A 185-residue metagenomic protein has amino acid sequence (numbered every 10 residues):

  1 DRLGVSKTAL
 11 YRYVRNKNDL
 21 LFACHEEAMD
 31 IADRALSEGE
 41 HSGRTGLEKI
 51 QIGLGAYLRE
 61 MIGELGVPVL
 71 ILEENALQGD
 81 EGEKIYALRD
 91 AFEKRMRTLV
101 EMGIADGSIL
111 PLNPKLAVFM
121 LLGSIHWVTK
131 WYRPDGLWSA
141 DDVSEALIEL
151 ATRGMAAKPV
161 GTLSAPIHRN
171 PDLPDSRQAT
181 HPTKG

Functional and structural regions predicted by a protein language model:
D1-D19: Helix-turn-helix
V5, R34, E38-S42, E73 (+3 more regions): General structural signal for alpha-helix termini and helix-helix connectors
K17, C24, A28, A32 (+6 more regions): Hydrophobic/aromatic residues within well-ordered alpha-helical segments
A23, S37-G63, A117-L121, S144 (+1 more regions): Hydrophobic alpha-helical connector segments
E27-R34, D80-D106, K115-F119, D142-E145: Amphipathic alpha-helical packing segments from all-alpha helical-bundle domains
A56-R59, E93-A105, S124, K130-G185: C-terminal peripheral helix-coil segments that are non-catalytic and often amphipathic
M61-D80: Amphipathic alpha-helical segments used for helix-helix packing
P68-L72, L112, V160-S164: Short, hydrophobic secondary-structure boundary micro-motifs
